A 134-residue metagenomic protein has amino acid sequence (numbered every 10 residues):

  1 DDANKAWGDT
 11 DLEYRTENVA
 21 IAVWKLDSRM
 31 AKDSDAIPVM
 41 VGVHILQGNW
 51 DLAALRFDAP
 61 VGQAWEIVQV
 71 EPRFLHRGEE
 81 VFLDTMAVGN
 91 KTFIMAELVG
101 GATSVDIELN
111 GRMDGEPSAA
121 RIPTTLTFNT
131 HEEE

Functional and structural regions predicted by a protein language model:
D1-S34, D58-W65, L75: Low-complexity, acidic Ser/Thr/Pro/Gly-rich terminal tails and inter-domain linkers that flank the onset of structured
D2, A6, N18, A64-I67 (+6 more regions): Intrinsic disorder/low-complexity segments enriched in polar/small residues
K5, N18, M30-S34, P72 (+4 more regions): Intrinsic-disorder/low-complexity loop/linker signature
A22, I37-V41, A53-L55, I94 (+2 more regions): Hydrophobic residues positioned within well-ordered beta-strands of beta-sheet architectures
A31-G48: Short beta-strand elements of extracellular/lumenal beta-sandwich folds
H44-W50, P60-A64: Short solvent-exposed strand-capping/beta-turn motif centered on an Asx-Ser/Thr pair
A54, V61-A96, T103, T124-F128: A surface/secretory-pathway sequence property marking extracellular, secreted, or lumenal proteins enriched
V99-E133: Serine/threonine-enriched low-complexity regions used as flexible
